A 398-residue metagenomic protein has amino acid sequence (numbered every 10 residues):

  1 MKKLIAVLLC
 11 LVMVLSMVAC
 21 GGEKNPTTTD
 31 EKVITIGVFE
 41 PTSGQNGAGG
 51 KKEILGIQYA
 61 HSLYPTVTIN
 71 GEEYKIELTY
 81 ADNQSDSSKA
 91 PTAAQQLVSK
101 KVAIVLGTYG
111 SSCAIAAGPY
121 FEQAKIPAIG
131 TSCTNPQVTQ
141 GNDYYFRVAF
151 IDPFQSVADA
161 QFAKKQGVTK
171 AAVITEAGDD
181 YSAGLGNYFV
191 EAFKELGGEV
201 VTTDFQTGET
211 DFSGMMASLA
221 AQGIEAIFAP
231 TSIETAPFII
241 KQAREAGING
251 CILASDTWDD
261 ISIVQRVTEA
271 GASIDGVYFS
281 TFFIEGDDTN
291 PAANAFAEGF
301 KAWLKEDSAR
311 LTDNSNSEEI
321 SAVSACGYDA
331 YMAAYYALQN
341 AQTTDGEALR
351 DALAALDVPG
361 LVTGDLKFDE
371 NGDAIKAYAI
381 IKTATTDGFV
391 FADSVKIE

Functional and structural regions predicted by a protein language model:
M1-T35, T66-E72, S99, V395-E398: Short, low-complexity disordered leader/linker segments with a strong preference for bacterial N-terminal type II
K24-T29, A48-L55, V67-T139, V148 (+5 more regions): Beta-alpha junction/loop-to-helix N-cap segments that form part of ligand/metal-binding clefts
D30, I34-Q58, A81-S87, G110-S112 (+4 more regions): Extracytoplasmic "Venus flytrap"
V38-E40, L97-Y109, I129-T131, A172-T175 (+5 more regions): Periplasmic-binding protein-like
A124, G186-E285: Extracellular/periplasmic bilobed ligand-binding domains
Y145-T207, E225-A226: An alpha-beta-alpha
A243-C326, K382-T385, F391-I397: Extracellular/periplasmic periplasmic-binding protein-like sensory domains
A309-A325, A333-G388: Segments of small-molecule ligand-sensing domains
